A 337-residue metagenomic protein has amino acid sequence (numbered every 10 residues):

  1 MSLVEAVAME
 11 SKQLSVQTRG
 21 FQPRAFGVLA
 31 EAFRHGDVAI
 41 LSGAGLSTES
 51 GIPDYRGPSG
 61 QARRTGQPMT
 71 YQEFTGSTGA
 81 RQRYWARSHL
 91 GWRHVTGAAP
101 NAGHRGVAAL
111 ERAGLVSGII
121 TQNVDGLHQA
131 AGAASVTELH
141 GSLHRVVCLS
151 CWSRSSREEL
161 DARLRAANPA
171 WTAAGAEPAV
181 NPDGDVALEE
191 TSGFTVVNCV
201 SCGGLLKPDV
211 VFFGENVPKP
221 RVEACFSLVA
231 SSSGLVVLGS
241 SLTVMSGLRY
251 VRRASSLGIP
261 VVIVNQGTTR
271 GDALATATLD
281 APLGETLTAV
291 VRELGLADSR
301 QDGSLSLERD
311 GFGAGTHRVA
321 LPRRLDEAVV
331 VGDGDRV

Functional and structural regions predicted by a protein language model:
M1-V337: Conserved catalytic core of sirtuin-type NAD+-dependent deacylases
